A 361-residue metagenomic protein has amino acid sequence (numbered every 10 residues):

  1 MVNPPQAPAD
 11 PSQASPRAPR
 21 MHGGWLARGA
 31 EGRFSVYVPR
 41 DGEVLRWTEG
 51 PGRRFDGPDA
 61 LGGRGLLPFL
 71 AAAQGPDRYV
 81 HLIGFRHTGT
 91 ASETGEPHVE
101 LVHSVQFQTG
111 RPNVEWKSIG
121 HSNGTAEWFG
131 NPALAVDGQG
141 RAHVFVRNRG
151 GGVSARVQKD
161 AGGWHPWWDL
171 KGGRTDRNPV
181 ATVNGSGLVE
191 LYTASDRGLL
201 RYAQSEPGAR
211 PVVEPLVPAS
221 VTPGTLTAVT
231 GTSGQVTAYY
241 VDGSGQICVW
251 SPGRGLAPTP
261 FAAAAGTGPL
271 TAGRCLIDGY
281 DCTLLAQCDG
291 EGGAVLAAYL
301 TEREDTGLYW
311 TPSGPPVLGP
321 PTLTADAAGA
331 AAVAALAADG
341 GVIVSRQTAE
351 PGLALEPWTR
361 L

Functional and structural regions predicted by a protein language model:
V2-L361: A structural motif
